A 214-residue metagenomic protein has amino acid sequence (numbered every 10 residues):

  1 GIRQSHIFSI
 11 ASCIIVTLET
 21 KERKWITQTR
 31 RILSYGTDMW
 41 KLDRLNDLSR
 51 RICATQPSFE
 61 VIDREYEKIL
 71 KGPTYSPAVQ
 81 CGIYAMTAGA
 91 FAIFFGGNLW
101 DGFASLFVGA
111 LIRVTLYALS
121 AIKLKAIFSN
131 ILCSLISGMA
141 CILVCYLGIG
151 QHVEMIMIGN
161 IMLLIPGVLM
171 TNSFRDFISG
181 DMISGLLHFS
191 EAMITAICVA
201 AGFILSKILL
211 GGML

Functional and structural regions predicted by a protein language model:
G1-P57: Soluble N-terminal domains of membrane-associated systems
L33, F128, I158: Conserved short-loop catalytic and cofactor-binding motifs
S34-D101, E191-V199, G211: Alpha-helical transmembrane segments and their cytosolic membrane-interface
E65-I69, I112-K123, T171-S184: C-terminal ends of transmembrane helices
T74-H152: Core alpha-helical transmembrane segments of integral membrane proteins
Y146-L214: Generic detector of multi-pass transmembrane helix bundles and their immediately adjacent loops in polytopic membrane
